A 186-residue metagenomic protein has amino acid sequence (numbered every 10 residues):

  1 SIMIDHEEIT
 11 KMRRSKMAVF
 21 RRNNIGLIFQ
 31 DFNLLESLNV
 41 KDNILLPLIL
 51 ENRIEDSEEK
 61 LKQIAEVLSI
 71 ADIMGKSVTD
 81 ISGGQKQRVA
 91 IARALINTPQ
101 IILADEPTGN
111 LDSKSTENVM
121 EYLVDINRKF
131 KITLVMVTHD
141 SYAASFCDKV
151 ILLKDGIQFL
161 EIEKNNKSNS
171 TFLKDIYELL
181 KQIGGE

Functional and structural regions predicted by a protein language model:
E8, D56-I73: Conserved ABC ATPase "signature" region
L38-L45: Short coil-to-helix segment of the ABC ATPase nucleotide-binding domain corresponding to the Q-loop/switch region
S77-I81, Q85-Q87: Conserved ABC ATPase signature
I91, V119: Hydrophobic anchor residue at the start of the ABC signature
T98: Conserved catalytic motifs of ABC-family nucleotide-binding domains
I102-D105: Catalytic Walker B motif of ABC-type/P-loop ATPase nucleotide-binding domains
I157-K181: Conserved beta-strand-loop-alpha-helix hinge in the C-terminal portion of ABC ATPase nucleotide-binding domains
